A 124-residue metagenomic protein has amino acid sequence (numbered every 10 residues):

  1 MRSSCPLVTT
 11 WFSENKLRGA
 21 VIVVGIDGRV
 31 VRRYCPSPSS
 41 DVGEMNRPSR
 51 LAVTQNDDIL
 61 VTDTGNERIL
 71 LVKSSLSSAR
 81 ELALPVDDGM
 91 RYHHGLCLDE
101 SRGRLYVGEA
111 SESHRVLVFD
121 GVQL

Functional and structural regions predicted by a protein language model:
M1-T9, S40-D58, D87-R102: Beta-rich, blade/repeat-based domains predominating in secreted/periplasmic proteins but also intracellular
T9-S13, I22, D58-V61, L70 (+1 more regions): Conserved beta-propeller blade signature
N15-K16, T64, S74, A110-S111 (+1 more regions): Short loop/turn segments immediately following the C-termini of beta-strands
L17, E44-R47, G65, Y92 (+1 more regions): Beta-rich catalytic cores
R18-I22, V31, E67-L70, S113-V116: Structural signal for beta-propeller blades
G25-R29, K73-S77, G121-Q123: Short loop/turn segments that connect beta-strands within beta-propeller blades
R29-G43, S78-V86: A short beta-strand motif characteristic of beta-propeller blades
M90-L124: Blade-level signature of beta-propeller repeat domains, shared across WD40, Kelch, NHL, RCC1 and BNR/Asp-box propellers
